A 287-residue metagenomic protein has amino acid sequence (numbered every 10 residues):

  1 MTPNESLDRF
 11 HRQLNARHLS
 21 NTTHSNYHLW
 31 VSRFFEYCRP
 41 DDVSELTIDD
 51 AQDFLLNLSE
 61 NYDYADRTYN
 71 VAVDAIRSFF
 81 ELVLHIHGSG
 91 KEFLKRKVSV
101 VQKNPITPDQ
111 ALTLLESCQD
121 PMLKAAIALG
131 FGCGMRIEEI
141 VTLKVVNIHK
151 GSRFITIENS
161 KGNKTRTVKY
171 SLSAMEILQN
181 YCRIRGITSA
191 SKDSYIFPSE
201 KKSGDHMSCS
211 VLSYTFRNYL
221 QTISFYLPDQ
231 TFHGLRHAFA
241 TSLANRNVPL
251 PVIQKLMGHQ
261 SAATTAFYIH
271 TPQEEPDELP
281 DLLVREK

Functional and structural regions predicted by a protein language model:
M1-K287: Conserved catalytic core of the tyrosine transesterase superfamily
